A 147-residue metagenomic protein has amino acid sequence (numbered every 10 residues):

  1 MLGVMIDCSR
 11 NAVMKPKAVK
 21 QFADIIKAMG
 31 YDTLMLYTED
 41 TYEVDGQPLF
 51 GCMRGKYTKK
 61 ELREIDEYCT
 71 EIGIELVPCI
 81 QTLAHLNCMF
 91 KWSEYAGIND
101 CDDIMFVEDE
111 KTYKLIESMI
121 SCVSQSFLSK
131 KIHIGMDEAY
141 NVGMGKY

Functional and structural regions predicted by a protein language model:
M1-Y147: Feature activates predominantly on carbohydrate-active enzymes
